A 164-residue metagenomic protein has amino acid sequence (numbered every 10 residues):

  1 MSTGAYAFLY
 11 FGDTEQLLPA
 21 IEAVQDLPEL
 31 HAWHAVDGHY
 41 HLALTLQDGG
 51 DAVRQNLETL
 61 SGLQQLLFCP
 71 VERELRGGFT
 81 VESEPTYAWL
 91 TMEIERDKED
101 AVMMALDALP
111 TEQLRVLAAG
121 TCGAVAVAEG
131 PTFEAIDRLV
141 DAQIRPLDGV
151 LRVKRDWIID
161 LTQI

Functional and structural regions predicted by a protein language model:
M1-I164: A compositional/biophysical signature of low hydrophobicity enriched in polar/charged and small residues
